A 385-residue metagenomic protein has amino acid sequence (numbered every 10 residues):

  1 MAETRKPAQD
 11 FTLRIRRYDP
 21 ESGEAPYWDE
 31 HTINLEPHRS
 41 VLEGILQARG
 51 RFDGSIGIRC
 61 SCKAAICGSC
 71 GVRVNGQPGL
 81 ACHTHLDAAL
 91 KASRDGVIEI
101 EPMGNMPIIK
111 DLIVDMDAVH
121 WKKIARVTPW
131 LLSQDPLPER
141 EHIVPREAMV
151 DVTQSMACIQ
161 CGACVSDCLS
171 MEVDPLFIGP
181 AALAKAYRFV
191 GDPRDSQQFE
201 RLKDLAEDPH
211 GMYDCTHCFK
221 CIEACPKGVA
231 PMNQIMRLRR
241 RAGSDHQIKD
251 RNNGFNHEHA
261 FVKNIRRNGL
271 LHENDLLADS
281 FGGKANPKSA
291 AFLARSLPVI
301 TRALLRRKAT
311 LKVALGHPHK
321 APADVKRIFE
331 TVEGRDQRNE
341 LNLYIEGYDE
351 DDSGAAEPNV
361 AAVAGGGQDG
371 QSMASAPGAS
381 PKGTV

Functional and structural regions predicted by a protein language model:
M1-E3, G50-C60: Charged, amphipathic alpha-helical segments
P7-E30: Eukaryote-biased recognition of intrinsically disordered, low-complexity regulatory segments
P26-L42: Short, flexible N-terminal segments of the mature chain
P37-G54, L86, G96-D351, V360 (+1 more regions): Ferredoxin-type iron-sulfur electron-transfer modules in oxidoreductases and energy-metabolism complexes
G57, C62-G71, F261: Short, structured protein-protein interaction patches enriched in aromatics and acidic/basic residues, typified by
V74-G76, L293: Short strand-turn-strand beta-turns centered on an Asx-Gly dipeptide
P358-V385: Long, low-complexity, intrinsically disordered segments
